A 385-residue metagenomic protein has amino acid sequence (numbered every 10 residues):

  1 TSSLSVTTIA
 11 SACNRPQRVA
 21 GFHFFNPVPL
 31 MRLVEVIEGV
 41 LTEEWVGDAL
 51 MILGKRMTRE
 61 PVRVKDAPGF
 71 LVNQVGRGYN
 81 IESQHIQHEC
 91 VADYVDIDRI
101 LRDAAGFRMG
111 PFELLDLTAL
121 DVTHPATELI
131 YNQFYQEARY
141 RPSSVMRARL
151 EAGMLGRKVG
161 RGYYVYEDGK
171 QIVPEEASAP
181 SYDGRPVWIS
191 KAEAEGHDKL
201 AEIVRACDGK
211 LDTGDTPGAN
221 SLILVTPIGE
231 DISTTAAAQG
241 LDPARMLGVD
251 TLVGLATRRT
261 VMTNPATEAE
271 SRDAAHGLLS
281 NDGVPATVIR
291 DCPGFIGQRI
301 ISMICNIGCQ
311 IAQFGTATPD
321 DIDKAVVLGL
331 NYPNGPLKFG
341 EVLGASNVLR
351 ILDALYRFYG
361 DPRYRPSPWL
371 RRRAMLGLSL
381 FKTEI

Functional and structural regions predicted by a protein language model:
T1-I9: N-terminal Rossmann-like NAD(P) cofactor-binding subdomain of oxidoreductases, focused on the glycine-rich
T8-Q17: Short regulatory helix/loop adjacent to the ATP-binding pocket of P-loop NTPases
R32-E38, A67, T260: Short beta-alpha connecting loops at secondary-structure transitions that line or flank enzyme active sites
M57, A67, L71-V75, S83-I86 (+1 more regions): Conserved anion/nucleotide-ligand pocket segment
R59-D66, G78, A92-C292, R299 (+2 more regions): NAD(P)-dependent Rossmann-like dehydrogenase/reductase catalytic/cofactor-binding core
